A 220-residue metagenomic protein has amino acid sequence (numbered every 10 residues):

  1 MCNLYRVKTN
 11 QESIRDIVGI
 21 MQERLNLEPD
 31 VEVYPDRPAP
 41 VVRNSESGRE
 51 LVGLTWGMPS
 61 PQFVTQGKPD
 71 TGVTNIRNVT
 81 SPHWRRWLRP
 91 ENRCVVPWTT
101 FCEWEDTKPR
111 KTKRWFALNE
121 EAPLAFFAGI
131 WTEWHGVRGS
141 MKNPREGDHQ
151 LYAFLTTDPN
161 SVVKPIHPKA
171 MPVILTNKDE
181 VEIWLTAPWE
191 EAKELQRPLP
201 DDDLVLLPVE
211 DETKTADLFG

Functional and structural regions predicted by a protein language model:
M1-G220: Short linear sequence motif anchored by a di-proline
